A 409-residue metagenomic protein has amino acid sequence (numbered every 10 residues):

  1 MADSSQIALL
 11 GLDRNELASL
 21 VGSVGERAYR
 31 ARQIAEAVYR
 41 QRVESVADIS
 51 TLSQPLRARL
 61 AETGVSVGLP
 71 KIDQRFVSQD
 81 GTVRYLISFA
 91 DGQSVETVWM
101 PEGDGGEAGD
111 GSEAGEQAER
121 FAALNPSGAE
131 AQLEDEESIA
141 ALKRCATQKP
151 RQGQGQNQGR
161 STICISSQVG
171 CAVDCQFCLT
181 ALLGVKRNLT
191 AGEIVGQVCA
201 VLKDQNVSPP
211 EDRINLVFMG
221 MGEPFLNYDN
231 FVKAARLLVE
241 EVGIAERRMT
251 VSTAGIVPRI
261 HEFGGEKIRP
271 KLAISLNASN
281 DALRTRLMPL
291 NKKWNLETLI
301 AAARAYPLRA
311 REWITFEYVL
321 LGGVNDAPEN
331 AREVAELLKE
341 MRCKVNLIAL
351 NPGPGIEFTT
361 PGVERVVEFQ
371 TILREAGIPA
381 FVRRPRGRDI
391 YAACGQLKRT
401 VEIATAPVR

Functional and structural regions predicted by a protein language model:
M1-K143, K149-Q152, R304-E312, Y318-R409: Auxiliary Fe-S-binding modules of radical SAM enzymes
Q6, S23, R160, L183 (+3 more regions): Generic anion/oxyanion-binding catalytic loop in active/binding sites
Y85, T97, I163-I165, I274: Short beta-strand motif preference
D104-L142, K149-K271, N280-A282: Conserved Radical SAM active-site core
A200-F381: Conserved AdoMet/S-adenosylmethionine-binding subsite of the radical SAM
